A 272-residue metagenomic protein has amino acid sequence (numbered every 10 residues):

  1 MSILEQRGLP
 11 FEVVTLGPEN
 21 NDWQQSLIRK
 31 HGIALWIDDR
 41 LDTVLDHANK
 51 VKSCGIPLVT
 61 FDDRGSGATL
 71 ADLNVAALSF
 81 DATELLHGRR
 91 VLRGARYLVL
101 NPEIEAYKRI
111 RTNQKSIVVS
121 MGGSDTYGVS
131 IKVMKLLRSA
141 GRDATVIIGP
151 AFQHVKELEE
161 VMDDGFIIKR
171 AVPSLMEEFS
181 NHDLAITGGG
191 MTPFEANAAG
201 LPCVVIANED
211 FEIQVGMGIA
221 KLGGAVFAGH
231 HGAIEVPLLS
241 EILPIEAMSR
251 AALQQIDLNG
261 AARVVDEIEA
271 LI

Functional and structural regions predicted by a protein language model:
M1-H87: Active-site and donor-binding regions of nucleotide-sugar-utilizing enzymes
E12-P18, I167-A171, V226-A233: Short acidic-hydrophobic, aromatic-tinged amphipathic segments that line or gate anion-handling sites
L70-Y127, G149-A151, V155-K156: A nucleotide-sugar donor-handling region in carbohydrate enzymes
K115-D183: Donor-nucleotide binding loops and adjacent catalytic segments primarily of GT-B fold Leloir glycosyltransferases
P173-V215: A donor-sugar binding/catalytic signature common to diverse glycosyltransferases and related nucleotide-sugar
C203-V204, A220-G229: A short acidic/histidine/glycine-rich donor-binding loop in glycosyltransferase catalytic cores
F227-A247: C-terminal "capping" alpha-helix adjacent to the active site of nucleotide-linked donor transferases in cell-envelope
P244-L258: A short, well-ordered alpha-helix in the C-terminal region of glycosyltransferases
